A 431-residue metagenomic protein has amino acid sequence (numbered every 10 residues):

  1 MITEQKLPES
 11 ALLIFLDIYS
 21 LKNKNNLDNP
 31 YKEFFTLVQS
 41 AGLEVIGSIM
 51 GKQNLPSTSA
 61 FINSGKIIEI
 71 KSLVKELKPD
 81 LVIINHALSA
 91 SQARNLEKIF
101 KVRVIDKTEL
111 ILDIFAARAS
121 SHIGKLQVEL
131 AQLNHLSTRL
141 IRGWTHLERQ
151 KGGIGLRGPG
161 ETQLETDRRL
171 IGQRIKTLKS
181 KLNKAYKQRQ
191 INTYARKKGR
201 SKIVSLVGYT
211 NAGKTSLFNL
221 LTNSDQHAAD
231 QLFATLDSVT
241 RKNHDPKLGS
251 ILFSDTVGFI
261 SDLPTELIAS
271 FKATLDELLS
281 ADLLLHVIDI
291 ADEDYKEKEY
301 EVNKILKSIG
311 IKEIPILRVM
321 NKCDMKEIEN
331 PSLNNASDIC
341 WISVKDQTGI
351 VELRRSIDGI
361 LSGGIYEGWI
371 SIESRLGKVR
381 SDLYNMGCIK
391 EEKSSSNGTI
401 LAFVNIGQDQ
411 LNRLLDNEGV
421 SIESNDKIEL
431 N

Functional and structural regions predicted by a protein language model:
M1-D113, I422-E423, K427-N431: N-terminal accessory targeting/assembly segments
M1-L13, K22, T138-A212, F218 (+2 more regions): C-terminal-of-GTPase-core extension/linker across diverse P-loop GTPases
L13-D17, S48-G51, I83-N85, L285-D289 (+3 more regions): Conserved beta-strand segments of the P-loop GTPase G domain that flank and frequently precede/overlap
S20-N25, S57-A60, R118-H122, Q163 (+4 more regions): Flexible beta-alpha connector loops of hexameric P-loop NTPases
N29-Q39, K71-E76, L88-K101, D245-S250 (+1 more regions): Conserved C-terminal guanine-recognition region of P-loop GTPase G domains, centered on the G4
T108-L112, L232-F233, V344-D346: Short, acidic/turn-prone active-site loops that include or flank metal/cofactor- and phosphate-binding residues
E109-A131: Short alpha-helix plus adjacent loop in nuclease-associated cores
R189, R196-K202, L220-S250, I260-S270 (+2 more regions): Switch I (effector-binding) loop of TRAFAC-class P-loop GTPase G-domains
